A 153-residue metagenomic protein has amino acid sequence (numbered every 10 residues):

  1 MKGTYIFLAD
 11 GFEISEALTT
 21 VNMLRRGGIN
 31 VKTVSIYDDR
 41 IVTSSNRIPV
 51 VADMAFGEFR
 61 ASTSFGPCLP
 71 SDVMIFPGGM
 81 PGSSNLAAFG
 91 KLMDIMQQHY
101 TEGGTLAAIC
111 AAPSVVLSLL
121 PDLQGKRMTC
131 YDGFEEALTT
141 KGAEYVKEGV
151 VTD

Functional and structural regions predicted by a protein language model:
K2-F12, M23-S35, D39, D53-D153: Active-site-adjacent pocket-lining segments in enzyme domains
T19-V21: Histidine-anchored nucleotide/phosphate-binding helix
S44-D53: A cross-family phosphate/adenosyl-ligand binding-site feature
